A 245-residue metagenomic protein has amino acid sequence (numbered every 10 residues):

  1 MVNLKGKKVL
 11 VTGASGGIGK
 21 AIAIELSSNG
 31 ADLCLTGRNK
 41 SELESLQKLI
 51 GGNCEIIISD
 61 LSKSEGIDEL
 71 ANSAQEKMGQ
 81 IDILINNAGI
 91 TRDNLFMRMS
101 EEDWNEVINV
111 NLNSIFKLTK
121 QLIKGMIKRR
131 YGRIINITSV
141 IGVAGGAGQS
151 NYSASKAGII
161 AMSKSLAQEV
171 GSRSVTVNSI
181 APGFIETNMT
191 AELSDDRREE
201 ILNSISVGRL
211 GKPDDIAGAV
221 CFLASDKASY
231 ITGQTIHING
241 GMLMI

Functional and structural regions predicted by a protein language model:
S15-G16, N39: Conserved glycine-rich cofactor-binding loop
A31-S45: Conserved glycine-rich Rossmann-like NAD(P)H-binding loop of the short-chain dehydrogenase/reductase
L95-F96, D103-I108, T190, I201: Substrate-binding pocket helix/loop in short-chain dehydrogenase/reductase
T119, S155, S163: Active-site helix of classical SDR
K124, Q168-S172, S229: Alpha-helical segment proximal to the catalytic Tyr-Lys
S139: Residue(s) in the substrate-gating loop at a strand-loop-helix junction that position the organic substrate next
G171, T176, I231-G233, N239: Short, small/polar-rich loop/turn modules that mediate ligand/substrate recognition or access, typified
